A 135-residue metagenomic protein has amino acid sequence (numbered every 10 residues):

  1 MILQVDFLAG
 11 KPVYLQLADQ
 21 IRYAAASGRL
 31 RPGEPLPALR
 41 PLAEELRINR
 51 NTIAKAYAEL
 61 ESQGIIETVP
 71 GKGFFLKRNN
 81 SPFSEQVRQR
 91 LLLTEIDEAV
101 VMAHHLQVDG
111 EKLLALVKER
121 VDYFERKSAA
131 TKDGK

Functional and structural regions predicted by a protein language model:
M1-P35, P41, R90, V100-K127 (+1 more regions): Extreme N-terminal segment that seeds HTH/winged-HTH DNA-binding domains in transcriptional regulators
Y14, A18, A38, K72-Q89: Short, cationic-aromatic polyanion-contact patches
R29-E34, S62-G71, F75-N79: Beta-hairpin "wing" of winged helix-turn-helix
P35-L46, L60: A short alpha-helical element within helix-turn-helix/winged-helix DNA-binding domains across DNA-binding proteins
E45, S62-I65, L106, Y123: Residue cluster at the C-terminal edge of the helix-turn-helix DNA-binding motif
N51: Key DNA-contact positions within bacterial/archaeal DNA-binding proteins
N80-H104: Conserved segment of winged-helix/HTH DNA-binding domains
